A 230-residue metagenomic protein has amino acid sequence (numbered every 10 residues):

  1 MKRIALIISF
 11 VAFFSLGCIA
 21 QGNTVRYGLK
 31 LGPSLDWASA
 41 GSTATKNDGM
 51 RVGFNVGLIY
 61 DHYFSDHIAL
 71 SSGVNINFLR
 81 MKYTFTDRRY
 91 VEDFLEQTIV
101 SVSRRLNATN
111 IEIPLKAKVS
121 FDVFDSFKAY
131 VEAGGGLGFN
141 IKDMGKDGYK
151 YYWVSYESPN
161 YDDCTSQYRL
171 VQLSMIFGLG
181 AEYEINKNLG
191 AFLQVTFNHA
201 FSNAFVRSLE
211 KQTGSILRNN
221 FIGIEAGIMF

Functional and structural regions predicted by a protein language model:
M1-K30, A226-F230: Bacterial Sec-dependent N-terminal signal peptides
A20-I59, M229: Short glycine/proline- and aromatic-enriched beta-strand/turn motifs that initiate or cap beta-hairpins
G22, Y63-S65, D122-S126, E184-N188: Outer-membrane beta-barrel channels and translocator barrels
V25, F54, I68, I111 (+3 more regions): Hydrophobic core residues within well-ordered beta-strands of beta-rich domains
L29-P33, F54-H62, V74-I76, I113-V119 (+4 more regions): Residues on the lipid-exposed face of transmembrane beta-strands in outer-membrane beta-barrel proteins
W37-M50, L79-N110, F139-Q172, A200-G223: Extracellular/periplasm-exposed beta-strand and loop segments of Gram-negative cell-envelope proteins, dominated by
R104-A108, A117-S120, D125-S126: Helix-adjacent hinge/juxtasegments
S126-Y130, D143-M144: Short, structured loop/turn "capping" segments at alpha-beta junctions
